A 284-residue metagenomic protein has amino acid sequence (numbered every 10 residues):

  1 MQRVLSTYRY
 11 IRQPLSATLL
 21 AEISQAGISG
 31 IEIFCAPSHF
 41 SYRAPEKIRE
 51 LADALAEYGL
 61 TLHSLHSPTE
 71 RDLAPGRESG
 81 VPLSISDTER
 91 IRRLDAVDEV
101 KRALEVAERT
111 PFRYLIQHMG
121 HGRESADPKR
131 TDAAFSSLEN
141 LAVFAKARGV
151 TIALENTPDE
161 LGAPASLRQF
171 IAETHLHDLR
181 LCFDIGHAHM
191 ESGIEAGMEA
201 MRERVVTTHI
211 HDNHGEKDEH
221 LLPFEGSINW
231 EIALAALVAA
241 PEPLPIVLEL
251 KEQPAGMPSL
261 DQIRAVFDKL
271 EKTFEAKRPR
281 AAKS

Functional and structural regions predicted by a protein language model:
M1-Q2, Q13-G27, A56, P111 (+1 more regions): Histidine-acidic metal/acid-base catalytic patches
M1-R102, E108, R264-S284: N-terminal pre-domain/capping segments
S6-Y10, F34-A36, S67-E70, G120-G122 (+4 more regions): Active-site beta-loop-alpha junctions enriched in small/polar residues
A17, E57, A74-R180, A281: Active-site acidic/histidine proton-transfer and metal-coordination neighborhood in alpha/beta enzyme cores
S29-G30, T61, R113, T151 (+1 more regions): Residue-level detector of anion-binding/catalytic polar loops
E32, S64, I116, A153 (+3 more regions): Conserved beta-strand positions in the central sheet of alpha/beta enzyme cores
S41-I48, S86-R93, E124-T131, E160 (+3 more regions): Flexible, glycine- and charge-enriched loops at secondary-structure boundaries
K47-Y58, S137-F144, G197, I232-L237: Catalytic-core regions built around general acid/base machinery
